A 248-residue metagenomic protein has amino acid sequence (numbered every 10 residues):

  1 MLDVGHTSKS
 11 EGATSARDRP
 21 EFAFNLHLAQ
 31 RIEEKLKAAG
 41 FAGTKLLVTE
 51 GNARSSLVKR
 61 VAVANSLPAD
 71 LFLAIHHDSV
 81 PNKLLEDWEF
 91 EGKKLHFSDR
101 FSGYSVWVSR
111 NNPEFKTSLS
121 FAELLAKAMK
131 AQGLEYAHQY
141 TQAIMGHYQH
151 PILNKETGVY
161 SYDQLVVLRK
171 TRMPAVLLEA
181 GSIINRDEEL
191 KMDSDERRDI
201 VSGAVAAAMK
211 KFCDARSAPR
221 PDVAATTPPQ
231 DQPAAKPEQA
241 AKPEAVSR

Functional and structural regions predicted by a protein language model:
M1-D18: Short glycine-rich His-centered loop
A23-R248: Active-site-proximal helix/loop segments of hydrolytic enzymes
